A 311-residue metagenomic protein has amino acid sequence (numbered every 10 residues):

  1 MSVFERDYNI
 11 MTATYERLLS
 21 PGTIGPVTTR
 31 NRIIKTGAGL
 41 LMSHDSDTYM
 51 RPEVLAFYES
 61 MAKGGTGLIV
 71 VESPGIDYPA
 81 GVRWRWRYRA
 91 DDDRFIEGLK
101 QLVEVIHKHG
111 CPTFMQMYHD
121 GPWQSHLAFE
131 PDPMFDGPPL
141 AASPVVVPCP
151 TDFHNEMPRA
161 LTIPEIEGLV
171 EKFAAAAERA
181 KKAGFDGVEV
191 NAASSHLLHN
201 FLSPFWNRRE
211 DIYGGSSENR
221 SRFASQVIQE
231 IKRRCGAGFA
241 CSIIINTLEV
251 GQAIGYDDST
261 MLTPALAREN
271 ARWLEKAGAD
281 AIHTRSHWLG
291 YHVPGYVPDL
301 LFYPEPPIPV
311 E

Functional and structural regions predicted by a protein language model:
S2-E311: Flavin-dependent oxidoreductase catalytic cores
